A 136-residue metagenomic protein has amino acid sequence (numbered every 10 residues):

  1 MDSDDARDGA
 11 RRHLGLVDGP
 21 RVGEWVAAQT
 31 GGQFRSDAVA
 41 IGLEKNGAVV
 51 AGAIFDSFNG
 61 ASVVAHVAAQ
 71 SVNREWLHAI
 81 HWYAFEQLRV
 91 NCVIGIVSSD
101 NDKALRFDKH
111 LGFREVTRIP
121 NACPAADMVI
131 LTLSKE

Functional and structural regions predicted by a protein language model:
M1-G19, E136: Conserved N-terminal entry element of GNAT/NAT acetyltransferase domains
G15-A61, Q70, Q87: Acetyl-CoA-dependent GNAT
D56-V67, R89-N91, P124-D127: A conserved beta-turn-beta hairpin within the catalytic core of GNAT-like acetyltransferases that forms part
H66-R74, S98: A short, internal acetyl-CoA/4′-phosphopantetheine-binding micro-motif in the GNAT/acyltransferase core
H81-F85, K109: A conserved short alpha-helix in the GNAT/GCN5 acetyltransferase fold that borders and helps form the acetyl-CoA
E86-V97: Conserved GNAT acetyl-CoA-binding A-motif
I96, R114-V129: Conserved catalytic-core motifs of GNAT/GCN5-like acyltransferases
D100-T117: Conserved active-site alpha-helix within GNAT-family acetyltransferase domains
